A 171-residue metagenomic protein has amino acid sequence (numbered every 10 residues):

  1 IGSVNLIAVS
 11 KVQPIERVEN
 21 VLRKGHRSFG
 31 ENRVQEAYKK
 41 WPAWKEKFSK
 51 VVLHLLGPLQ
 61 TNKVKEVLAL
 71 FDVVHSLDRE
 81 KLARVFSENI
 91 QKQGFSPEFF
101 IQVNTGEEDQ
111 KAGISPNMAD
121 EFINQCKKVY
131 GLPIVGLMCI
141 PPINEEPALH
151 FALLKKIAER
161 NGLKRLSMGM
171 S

Functional and structural regions predicted by a protein language model:
I1-S171: Conserved alpha/beta-domain cores
